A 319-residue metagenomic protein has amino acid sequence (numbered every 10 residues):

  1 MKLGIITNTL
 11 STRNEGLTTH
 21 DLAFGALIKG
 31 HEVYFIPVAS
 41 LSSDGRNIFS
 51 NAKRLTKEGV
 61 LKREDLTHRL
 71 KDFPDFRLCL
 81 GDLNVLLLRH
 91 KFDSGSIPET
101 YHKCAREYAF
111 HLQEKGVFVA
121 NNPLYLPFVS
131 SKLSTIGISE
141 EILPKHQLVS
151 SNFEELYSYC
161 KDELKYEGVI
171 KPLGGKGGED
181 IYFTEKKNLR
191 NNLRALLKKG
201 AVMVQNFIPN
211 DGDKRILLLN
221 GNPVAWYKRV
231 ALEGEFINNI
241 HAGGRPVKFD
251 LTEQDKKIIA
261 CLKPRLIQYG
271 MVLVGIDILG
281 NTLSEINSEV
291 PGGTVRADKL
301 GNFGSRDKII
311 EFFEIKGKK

Functional and structural regions predicted by a protein language model:
M1-G4: Extreme N-terminal starter segment of soluble prokaryotic enzymes
T7, D250-K319: ATP-dependent carboxylate activation and anion-phosphoryl transfer catalytic cores that bind Mg-ATP to form
S11-I28, I36-H146: Conserved N-proximal alpha/beta basic substrate-recognition cap immediately N-terminal to, or forming the N-lobe
T19-H20, F153, E163-K165, L173-I258 (+2 more regions): Phosphate-binding site of ATP-dependent enzymes
P123-F128, P223, R229-L232, L279-L283: Short glycine-enriched loops at secondary-structure junctions
E141-K165: Rossmann-like NAD(P)H-binding beta-loop-alpha module
I170-P172, N206, G275-I278: Short beta-strand
